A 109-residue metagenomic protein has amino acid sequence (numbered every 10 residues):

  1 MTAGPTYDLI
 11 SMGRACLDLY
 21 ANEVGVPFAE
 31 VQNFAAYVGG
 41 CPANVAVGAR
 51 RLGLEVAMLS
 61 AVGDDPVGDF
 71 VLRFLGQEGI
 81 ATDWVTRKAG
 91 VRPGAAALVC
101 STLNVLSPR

Functional and structural regions predicted by a protein language model:
M1-W84, S101-N104, P108-R109: Glycine-rich phosphate/adenosyl-contacting loop at the front of the ribokinase-like
W84-P93: A short, structured active-site edge motif that brings together acidic residues
A95-V99: Short beta-strand scaffold segments in enzyme catalytic cores
